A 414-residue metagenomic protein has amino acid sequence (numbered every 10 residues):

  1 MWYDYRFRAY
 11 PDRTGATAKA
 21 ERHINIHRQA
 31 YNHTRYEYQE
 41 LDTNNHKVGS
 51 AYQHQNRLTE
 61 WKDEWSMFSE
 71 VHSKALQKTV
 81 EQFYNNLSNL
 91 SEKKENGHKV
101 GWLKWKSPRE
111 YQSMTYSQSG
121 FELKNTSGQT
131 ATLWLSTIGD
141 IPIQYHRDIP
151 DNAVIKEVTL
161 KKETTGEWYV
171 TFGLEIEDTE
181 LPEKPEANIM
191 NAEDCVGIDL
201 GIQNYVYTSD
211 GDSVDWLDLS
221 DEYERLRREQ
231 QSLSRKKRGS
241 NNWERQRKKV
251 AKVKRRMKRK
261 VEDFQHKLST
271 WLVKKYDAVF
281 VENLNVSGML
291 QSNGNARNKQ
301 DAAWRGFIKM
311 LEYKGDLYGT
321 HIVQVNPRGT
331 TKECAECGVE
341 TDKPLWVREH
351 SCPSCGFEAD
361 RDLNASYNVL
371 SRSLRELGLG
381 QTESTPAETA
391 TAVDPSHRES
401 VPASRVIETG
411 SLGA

Functional and structural regions predicted by a protein language model:
M1-L76: Gly/serine-rich nucleotide phosphate-binding loop at the start of the catalytic core of nucleotide/ADP-ribose-handling
T34, T79-L90, L363-S373: Stable alpha-helical structural segments in soluble proteins, enriched in small hydrophobic residues
R35-W65, T164-I308, G378-A414: Substrate-contacting helices/loops that form the catalytic groove of nucleic-acid and nucleotide-polymer processing
Y52-E163: Acidic carboxylate diad motif detector
S88-V100, E177-K184, L317-V323, D342: Active-site phosphate-binding and catalytic loops of NTP-dependent enzymes
G128-S136, W168-L174, H350-S351: Generic recognition of long tandem-repeat/solenoid scaffolds
N298, A302-A414: Positively charged, low-complexity nucleic-acid-binding target-recognition regions
